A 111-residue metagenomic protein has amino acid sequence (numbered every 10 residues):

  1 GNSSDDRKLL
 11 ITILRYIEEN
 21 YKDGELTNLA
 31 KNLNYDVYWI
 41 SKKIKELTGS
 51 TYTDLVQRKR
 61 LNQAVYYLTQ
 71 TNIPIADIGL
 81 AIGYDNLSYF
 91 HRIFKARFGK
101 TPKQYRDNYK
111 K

Functional and structural regions predicted by a protein language model:
G1, D5-K8, R15, Y35 (+1 more regions): An amphipathic alpha-helical interaction segment
G1-D5, Q104-K111: Short, Lys/Arg-enriched, disordered terminal segments
S3-L10, L26, R58: Short, structured helix-loop boundary elements
I11-R15, E19, E46-D85, D107-K111: Terminal helix-turn-helix DNA-binding modules in bacterial transcription factors
D23, T27-K59, G79-Q104: Basic/polar phosphate-binding segments, predominantly the helix-turn-helix DNA-binding elements of transcriptional
